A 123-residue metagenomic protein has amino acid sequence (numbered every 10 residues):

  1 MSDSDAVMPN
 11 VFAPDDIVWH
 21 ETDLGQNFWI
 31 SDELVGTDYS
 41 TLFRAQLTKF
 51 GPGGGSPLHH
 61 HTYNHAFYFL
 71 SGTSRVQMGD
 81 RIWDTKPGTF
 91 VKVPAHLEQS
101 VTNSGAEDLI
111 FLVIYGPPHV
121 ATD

Functional and structural regions predicted by a protein language model:
M1-L42, D123: A short, N-terminal "cap"/entry segment at the start of jelly-roll beta-barrel domains of the cupin/DSBH fold
S31-D32, Q46-H61: Conserved short histidine dyad/triad with adjacent acidic residue
T37, G55-H61, T102-S104: Short histidine-centered beta-strand/loop micro-motifs that create catalytic or ligand/metal-coordination sites
Y39, A95-A121: Ligand-binding loop in jelly-roll beta-barrel domains
G55-P57, R75, V91, A95-V101: Histidine-centered metal-chelating micro-motifs
Y63-H65, F69-S74: Glycine- and acidic-residue-biased ligand/ion/polar-headgroup-sensing regions
D80-A95: Short acidic-glycine-tyrosine-enriched beta hairpin
